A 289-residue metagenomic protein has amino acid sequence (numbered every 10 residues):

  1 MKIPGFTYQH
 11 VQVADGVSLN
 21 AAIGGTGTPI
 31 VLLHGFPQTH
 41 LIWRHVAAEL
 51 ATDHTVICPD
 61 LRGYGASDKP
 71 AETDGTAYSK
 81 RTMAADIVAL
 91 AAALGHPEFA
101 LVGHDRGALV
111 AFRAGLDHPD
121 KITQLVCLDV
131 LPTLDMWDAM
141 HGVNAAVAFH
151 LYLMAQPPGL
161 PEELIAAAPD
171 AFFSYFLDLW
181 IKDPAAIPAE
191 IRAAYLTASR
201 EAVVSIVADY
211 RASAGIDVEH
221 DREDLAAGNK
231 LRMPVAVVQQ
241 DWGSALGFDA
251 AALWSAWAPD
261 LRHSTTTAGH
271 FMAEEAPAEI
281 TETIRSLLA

Functional and structural regions predicted by a protein language model:
K2-H10, D15, L19, P29 (+6 more regions): Flexible "cap/lid" subdomain of the alpha/beta-hydrolase fold that forms the substrate-access gate
A21-I23: Conserved hydrophobic "DFG−1" position in protein kinase catalytic cores
T28-H34: Short beta-strand element of the alpha/beta-hydrolase
H34-F36, G103-H104: Conserved alpha/beta-hydrolase "nucleophile elbow" surrounding the catalytic nucleophile
G35, E275-A276: Active-site helix-initiating loop/hinge in glycosyltransferases
F36-V46: The serine-hydrolase catalytic nucleophile loop
H45-H54, A93: A short, Lys/Arg-enriched amphipathic alpha-helix followed by its capping loop at the start of a domain
